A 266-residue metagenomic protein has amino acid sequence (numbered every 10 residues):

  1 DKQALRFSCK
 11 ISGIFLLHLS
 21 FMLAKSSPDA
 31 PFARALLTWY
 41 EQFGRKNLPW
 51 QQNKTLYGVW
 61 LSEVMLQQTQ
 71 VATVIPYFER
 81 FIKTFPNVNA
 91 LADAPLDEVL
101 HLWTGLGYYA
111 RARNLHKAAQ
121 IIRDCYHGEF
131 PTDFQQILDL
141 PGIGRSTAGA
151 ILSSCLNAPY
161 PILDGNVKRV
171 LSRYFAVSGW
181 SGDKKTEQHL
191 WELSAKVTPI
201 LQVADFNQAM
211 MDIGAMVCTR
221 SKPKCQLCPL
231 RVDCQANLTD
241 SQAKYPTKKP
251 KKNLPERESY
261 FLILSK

Functional and structural regions predicted by a protein language model:
S12-G13: Residue-identity detector for glycine
L23-A24, P28-A30, A35-Q226, L230-A243 (+1 more regions): Catalytic cores of DNA base-excision repair glycosylases
P246-K266: Conserved N-terminal beta-strand and adjoining loop/helix that marks the start of the Nudix/MutT-like hydrolase domain
